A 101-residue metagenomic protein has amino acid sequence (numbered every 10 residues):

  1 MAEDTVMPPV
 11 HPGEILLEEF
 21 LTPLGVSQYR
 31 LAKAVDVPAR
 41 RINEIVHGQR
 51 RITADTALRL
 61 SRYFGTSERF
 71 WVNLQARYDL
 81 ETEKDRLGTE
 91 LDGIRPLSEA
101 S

Functional and structural regions predicted by a protein language model:
M1-D4, E99-S101: Intrinsically disordered, low-complexity and often Lys/Arg-enriched segments
A2-V26, N73: A short, Lys/Arg-rich alpha-helix, primarily the initiator
P23, A34, Y63: Residues within the alpha-helical elements of helix-turn-helix
V26-E44: Short alpha-helical DNA-recognition segment
P38, Q49, F64, Q75-Y78: The DNA-recognition helices of helix-turn-helix-type DNA-binding domains
Q49-R62: Short, basic-rich loop-to-helix N-cap that marks the start of a DNA-contacting helix
V72-S101: Short, charged recognition helix plus adjacent turn of helix-turn-helix-like nucleic-acid-binding domains
